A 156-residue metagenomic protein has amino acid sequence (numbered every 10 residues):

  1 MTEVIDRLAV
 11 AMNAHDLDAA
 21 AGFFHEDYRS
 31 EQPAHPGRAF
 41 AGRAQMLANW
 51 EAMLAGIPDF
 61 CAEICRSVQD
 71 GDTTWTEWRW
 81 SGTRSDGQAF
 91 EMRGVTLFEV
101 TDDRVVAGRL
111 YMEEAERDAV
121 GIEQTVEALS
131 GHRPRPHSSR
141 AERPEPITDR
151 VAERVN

Functional and structural regions predicted by a protein language model:
M1-N156: C-terminal and inter-domain tail/linker signature
